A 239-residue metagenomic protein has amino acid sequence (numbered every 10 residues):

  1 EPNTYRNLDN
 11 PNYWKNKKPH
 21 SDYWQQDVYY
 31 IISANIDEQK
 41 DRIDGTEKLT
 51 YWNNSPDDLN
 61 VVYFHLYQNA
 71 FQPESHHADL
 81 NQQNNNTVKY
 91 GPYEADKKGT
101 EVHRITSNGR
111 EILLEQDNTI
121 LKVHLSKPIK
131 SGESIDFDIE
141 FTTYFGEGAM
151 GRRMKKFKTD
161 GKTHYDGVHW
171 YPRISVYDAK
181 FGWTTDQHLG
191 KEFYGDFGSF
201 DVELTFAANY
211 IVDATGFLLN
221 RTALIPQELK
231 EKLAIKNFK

Functional and structural regions predicted by a protein language model:
E1-D44: N-terminal, polar/Ser/Thr-rich
P19-S21, I32-N35, R110-L113, H124-I129 (+1 more regions): Beta-strand-rich interaction surfaces with strong enrichment in secreted/lumenal proteins
Q25, E38, Q116-N118, K130-G132 (+1 more regions): Surface-exposed coil/turn segments at beta-strand junctions on protein surfaces, enriched
E38-K40, N54-L59, S107-N108, K127-D136 (+1 more regions): A short, structured loop/turn motif at beta-sheet edges
D41-A70, E74-H77, N81-Y90: Ligand-binding face of N-terminal immunoglobulin V-set domains in extracellular IgSF glycoproteins
E47-L49, N53, L66-Q68, E133-E147 (+1 more regions): Short, hydrophobic/aromatic-enriched beta-strand segments in well-ordered soluble domains
N86-H103, L114, E140-K239: Extended, low-hydrophobicity, Ser/Thr/Pro/Gly-biased non-transmembrane segments
T119-V123, I135: Short strand-edge motifs at loop-to-beta-strand transitions and within beta-strands of extracellular beta-rich domains
